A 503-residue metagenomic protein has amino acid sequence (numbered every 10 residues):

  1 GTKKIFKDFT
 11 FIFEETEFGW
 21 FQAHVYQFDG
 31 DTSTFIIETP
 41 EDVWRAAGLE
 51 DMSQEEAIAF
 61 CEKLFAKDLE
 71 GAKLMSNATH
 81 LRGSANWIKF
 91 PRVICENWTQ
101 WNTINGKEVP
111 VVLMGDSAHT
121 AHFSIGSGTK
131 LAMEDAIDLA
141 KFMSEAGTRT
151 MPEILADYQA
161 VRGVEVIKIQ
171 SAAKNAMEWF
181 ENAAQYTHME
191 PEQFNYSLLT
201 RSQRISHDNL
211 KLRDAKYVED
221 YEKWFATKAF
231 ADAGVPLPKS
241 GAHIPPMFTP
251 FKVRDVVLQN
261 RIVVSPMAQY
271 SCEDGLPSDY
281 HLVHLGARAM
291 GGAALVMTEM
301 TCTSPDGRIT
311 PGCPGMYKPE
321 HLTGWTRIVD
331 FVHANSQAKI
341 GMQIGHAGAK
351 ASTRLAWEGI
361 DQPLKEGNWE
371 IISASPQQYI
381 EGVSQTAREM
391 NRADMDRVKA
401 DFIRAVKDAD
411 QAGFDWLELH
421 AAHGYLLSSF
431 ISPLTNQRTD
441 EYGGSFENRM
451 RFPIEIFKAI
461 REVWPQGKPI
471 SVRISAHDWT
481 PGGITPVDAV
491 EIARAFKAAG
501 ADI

Functional and structural regions predicted by a protein language model:
G1-F90, I94, T99-T103, K107: Conserved FAD-binding catalytic core of PHBH/FMO-like flavoproteins
A85-K89, C272-L276, K399-I403, K407-D410 (+2 more regions): Active-site glycine- and acidic-residue-rich loops that bind and position anionic ligands or nucleotide-like cofactors
N86-N175, W179: Conserved mid-domain beta->alpha element of the FAD-binding
K141-G234: C-terminal helical "tail/cap" subdomain of flavin- and related membrane-associated enzymes
A231-A347, R354, V398, V406: N-terminal capping/small domains of soluble enzymes
M297-L322, I344-G359, E418-E447, H477-W479 (+1 more regions): Glycine-rich, proline-tolerant flexible connector loops at the mouths of alpha/beta enzymes
P314-I340, L434-S471: Alpha-helix-loop-beta-strand connector modules within alpha/beta enzyme cores
D330, G345-D408, A412: Non-globular sequence segments
